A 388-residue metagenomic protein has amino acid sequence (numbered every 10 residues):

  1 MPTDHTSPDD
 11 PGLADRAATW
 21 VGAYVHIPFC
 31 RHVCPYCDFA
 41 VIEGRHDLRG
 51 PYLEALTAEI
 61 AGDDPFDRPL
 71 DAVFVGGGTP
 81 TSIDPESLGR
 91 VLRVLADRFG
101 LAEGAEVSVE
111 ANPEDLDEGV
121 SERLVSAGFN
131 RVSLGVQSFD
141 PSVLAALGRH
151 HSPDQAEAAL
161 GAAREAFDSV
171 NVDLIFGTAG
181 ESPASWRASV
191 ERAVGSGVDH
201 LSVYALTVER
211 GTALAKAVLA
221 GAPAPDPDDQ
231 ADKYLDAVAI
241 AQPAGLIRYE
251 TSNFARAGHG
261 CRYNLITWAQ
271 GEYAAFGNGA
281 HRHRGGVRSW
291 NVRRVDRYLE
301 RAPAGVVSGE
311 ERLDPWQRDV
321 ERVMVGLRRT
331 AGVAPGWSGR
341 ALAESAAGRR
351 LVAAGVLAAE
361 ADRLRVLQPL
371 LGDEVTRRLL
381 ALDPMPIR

Functional and structural regions predicted by a protein language model:
D4-W20, V41-R340, I387: C-terminal scaffold of the Radical SAM
G12-D15, G22, A346, D373 (+1 more regions): Auxiliary N-terminal substrate/complex-recognition segments of SAM-dependent methyltransferases
H26-V41: Local cysteine-cluster metal-coordination motifs and their immediate loop/turn environment, predominantly Fe-S cluster
F254, A361-L364: Short, Lys/Arg-rich nucleic-acid/phosphate-binding segment
G339-A354: Short amphipathic alpha-helical interaction segments
V352-D362: A short, conserved structural fragment
L367-R388: Short, amphipathic alpha-helical interaction segments positioned at domain boundaries
